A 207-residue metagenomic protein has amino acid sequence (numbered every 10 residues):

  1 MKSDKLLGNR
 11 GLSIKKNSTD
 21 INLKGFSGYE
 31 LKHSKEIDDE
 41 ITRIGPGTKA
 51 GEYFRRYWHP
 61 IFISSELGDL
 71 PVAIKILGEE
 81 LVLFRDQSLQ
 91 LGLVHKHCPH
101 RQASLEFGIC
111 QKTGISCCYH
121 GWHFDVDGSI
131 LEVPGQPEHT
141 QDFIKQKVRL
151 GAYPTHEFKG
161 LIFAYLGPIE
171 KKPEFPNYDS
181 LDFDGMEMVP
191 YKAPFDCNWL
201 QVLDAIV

Functional and structural regions predicted by a protein language model:
M1-L91, Q111, D125-V207: Rieske [2Fe-2S] iron-sulfur-binding subdomain
L93-F107, K112-H123: Local cysteine-cluster metal-coordination motifs and their immediate loop/turn environment, predominantly Fe-S cluster
